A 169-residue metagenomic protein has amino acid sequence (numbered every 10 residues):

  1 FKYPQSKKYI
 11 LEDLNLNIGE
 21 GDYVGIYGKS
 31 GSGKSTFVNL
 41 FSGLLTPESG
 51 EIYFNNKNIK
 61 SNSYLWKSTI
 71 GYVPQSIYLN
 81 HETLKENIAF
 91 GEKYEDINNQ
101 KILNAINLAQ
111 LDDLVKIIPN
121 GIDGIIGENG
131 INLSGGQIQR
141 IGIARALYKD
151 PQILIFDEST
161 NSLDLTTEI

Functional and structural regions predicted by a protein language model:
L14-G25: Pre-Walker A (P-loop) beta-loop-beta motif of ABC nucleotide-binding domains
G25, Y64, T69-Q75: ABC nucleotide-binding domain signature
Y27-K29: The feature captures the beta-strand-to-loop junction immediately N-terminal to the Walker
T36, G71, S76, N87 (+2 more regions): ABC-family ATPase nucleotide-binding domain "signature/switch" substructure
S42: Helix-to-loop junction immediately C-terminal to a conserved catalytic motif
G50-S61, W66: Conserved ABC transporter NBD signature motif
Y53, K67, K85-E128: ABC ATPase nucleotide-binding domain helical subdomain, centered on the C-loop/LSGGQ "ABC signature"
